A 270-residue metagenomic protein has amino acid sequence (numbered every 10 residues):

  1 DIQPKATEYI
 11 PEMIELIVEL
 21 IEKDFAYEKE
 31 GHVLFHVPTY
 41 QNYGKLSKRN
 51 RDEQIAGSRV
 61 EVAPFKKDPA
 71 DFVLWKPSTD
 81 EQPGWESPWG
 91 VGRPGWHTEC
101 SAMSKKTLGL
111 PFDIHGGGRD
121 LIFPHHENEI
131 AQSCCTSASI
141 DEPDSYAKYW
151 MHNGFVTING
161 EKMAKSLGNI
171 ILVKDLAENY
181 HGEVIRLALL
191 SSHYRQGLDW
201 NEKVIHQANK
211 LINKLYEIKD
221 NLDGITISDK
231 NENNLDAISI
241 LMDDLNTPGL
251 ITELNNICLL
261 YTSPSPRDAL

Functional and structural regions predicted by a protein language model:
D1-A6: Divalent metal-dependent hydrolysis catalytic cores, especially in the metallo-beta-lactamase
E8, G95-E99, L245, G249-T252: Aromatic- and histidine-enriched alpha-helix N-cap/loop-to-helix transition segments that scaffold the rims
I10-N221: Alpha-helical recognition segments enriched in aromatics with Gly/Pro capping that present substrate-recognition
L198-W200, V204-A208, I212-L260: Helix-loop elements that line ligand-binding/catalytic pockets
Y261-L270: Single conserved hydrophobic/aromatic residue that forms the stacking wall/gate of nucleotide- or nucleobase-binding
